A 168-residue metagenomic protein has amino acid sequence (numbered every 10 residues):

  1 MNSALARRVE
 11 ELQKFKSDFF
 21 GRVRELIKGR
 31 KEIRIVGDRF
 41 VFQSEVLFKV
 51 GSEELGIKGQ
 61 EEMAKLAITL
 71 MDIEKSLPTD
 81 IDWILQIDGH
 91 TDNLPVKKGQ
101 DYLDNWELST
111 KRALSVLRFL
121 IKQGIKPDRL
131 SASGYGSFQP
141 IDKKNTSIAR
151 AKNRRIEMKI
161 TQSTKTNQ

Functional and structural regions predicted by a protein language model:
M1-R34: Extracellular/lumenal/periplasmic "stalk" regions immediately C-terminal to a signal peptide or transmembrane helix
N2, A6, Q13, S17 (+3 more regions): Periplasmic OmpA-like peptidoglycan-binding domain that tethers envelope proteins to the cell wall
F20, R24, I35-Q43, Q168: C-terminal targeting/interaction modules of large eukaryotic coiled-coil scaffolds and adaptor proteins across diverse
E25, G29-E32, D72-S76, K122: Conserved helix-loop functional segments at active or binding sites
E32, V36-V46, P78-D82, G89 (+1 more regions): Short, charged, surface-exposed interaction patches
